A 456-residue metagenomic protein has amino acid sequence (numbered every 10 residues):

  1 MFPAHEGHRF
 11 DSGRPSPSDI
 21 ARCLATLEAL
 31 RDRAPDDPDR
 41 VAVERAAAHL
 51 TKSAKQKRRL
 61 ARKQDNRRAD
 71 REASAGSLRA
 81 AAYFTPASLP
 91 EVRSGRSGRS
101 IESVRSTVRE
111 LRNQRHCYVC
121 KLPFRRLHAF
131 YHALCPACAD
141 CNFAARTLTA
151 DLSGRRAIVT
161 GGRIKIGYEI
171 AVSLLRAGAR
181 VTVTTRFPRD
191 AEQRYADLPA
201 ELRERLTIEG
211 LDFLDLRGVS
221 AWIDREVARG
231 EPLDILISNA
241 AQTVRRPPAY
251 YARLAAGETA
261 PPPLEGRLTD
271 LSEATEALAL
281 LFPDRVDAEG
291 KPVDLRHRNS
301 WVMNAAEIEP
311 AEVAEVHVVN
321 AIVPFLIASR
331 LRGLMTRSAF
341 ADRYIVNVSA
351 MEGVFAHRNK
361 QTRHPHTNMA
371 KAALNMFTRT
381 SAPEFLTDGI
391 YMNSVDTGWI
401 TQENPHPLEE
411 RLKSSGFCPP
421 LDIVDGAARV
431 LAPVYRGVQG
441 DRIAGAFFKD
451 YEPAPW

Functional and structural regions predicted by a protein language model:
F2, G7-Q114: N-terminal alpha-helical interaction blocks
F2, G7-R33, E276, L280-L281 (+1 more regions): C-terminal helical subdomain
C117-C120, C135-C138: Short cysteine-rich clusters marking metal-coordination/redox-active sites
F143-R186: Canonical Rossmann dinucleotide-binding motif of NAD(H)/NADP(H)-dependent dehydrogenases/reductases, specifically
P199-R217, G290, W301, A305-A306: Rossmann-fold cofactor-recognition segment
R203-L206, R225-T243, Y250, Q439: A glycine-rich helix->loop->beta "capping" turn within Rossmann-like NAD(P)(H)-dependent oxidoreductase domains
R205, P232, F385-T397, D441-F447: Conserved Rossmann-fold SDR core element
A241-H317, I322, S329-G389, T397-G416: Catalytic loop of short-chain dehydrogenase/reductase
